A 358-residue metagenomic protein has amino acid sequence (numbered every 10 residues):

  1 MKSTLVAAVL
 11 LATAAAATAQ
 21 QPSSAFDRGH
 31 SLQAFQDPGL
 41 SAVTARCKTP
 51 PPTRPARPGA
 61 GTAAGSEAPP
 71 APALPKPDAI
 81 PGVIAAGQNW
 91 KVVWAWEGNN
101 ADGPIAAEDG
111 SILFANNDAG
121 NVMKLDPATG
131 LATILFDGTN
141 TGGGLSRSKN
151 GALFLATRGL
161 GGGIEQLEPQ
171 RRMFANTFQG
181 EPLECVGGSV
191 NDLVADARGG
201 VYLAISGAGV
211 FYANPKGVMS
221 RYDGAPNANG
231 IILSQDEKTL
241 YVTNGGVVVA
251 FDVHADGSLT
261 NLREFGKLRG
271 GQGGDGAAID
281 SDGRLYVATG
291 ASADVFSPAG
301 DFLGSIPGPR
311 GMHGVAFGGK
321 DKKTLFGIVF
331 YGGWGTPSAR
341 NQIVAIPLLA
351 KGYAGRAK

Functional and structural regions predicted by a protein language model:
K2-A8: Sec-dependent signal peptide recognition, specifically the positively charged N-region followed immediately by
A17: C-terminal, active-site-flanking charged/polar segments
Q20-K358: Sequence-structural signature of mature extracellular/luminal beta-sheet repeat domains, prominently beta-propellers
